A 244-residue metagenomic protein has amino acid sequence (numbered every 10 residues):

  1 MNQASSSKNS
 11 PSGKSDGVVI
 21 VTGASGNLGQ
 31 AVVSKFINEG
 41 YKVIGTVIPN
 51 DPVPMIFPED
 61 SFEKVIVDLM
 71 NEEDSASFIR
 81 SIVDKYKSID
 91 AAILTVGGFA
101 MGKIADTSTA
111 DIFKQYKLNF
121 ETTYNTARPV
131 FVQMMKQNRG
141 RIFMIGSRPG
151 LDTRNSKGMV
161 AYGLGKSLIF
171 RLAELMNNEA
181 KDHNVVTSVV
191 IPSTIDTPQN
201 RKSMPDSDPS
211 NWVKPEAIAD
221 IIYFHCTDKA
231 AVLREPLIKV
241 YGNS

Functional and structural regions predicted by a protein language model:
D16-G17, S88-I89, M134-S147, D182-V186 (+1 more regions): Active-site loop of short-chain dehydrogenase/reductase
T22, I89-G97, N119, M144 (+1 more regions): Rossmann-fold scaffold of SDR-type NAD(P)-dependent oxidoreductases
S25, G29-V33: N-terminal Rossmann NAD(P)H-binding glycine-rich loop of SDR-like oxidoreductase domains
P58-E73: Rossmann-fold cofactor-recognition segment
G98, A105-Y124, R139, F143 (+1 more regions): Catalytic Tyr-X3-Lys loop
L118-K136, N177-N178: Amphipathic alpha-helical dimer-interface segment in Rossmann-like NAD(P)H-dependent oxidoreductases
R141-E174, N178-K181: Catalytic loop of short-chain dehydrogenase/reductase
D182-V185, V189-V190, T197, P205-S244: C-terminal helical subdomain
